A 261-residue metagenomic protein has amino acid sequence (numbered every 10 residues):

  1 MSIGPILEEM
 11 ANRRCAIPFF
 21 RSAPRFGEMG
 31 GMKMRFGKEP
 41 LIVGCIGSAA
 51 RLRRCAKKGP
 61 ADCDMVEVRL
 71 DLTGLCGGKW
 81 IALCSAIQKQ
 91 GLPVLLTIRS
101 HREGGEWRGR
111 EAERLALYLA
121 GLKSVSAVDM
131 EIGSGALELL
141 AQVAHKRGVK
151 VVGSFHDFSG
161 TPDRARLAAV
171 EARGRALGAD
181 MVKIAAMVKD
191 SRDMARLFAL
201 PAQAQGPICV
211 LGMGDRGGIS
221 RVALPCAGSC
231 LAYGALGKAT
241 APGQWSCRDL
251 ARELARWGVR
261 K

Functional and structural regions predicted by a protein language model:
G31-E103: Conserved N-terminal beta1-alpha1 strand-loop-helix module at the mouth
C45, E67-L75, V125-A136, S154-T161 (+2 more regions): Catalytic beta/alpha-barrel core
G47-G59, R110-Y118, D163-A172: Short, acidic/polar
T73-A86, I132-A144, P162-R164, K189-P201: Active-site-adjacent beta->alpha loops and helix N-cap segments on the catalytic face of soluble alpha/beta enzymes
L96-M130: Glycine/small-residue-rich loop that forms an oxyanion/phosphate-binding "nest" at active or ligand-binding sites
F158-L200: Active-site rim beta-loop-alpha module in soluble metabolic enzymes
P201-K261: C-terminal alpha-helical cap/extension of soluble enzyme domains
